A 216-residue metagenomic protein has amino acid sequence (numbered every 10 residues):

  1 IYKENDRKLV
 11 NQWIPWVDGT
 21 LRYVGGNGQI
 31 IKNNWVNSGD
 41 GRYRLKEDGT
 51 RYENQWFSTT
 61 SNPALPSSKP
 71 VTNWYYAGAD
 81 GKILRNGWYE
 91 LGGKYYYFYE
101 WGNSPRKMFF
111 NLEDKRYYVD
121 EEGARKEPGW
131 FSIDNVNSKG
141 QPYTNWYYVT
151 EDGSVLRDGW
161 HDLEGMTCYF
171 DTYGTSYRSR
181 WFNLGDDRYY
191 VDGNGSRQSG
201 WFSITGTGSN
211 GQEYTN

Functional and structural regions predicted by a protein language model:
I1-N216: Extracellular adhesion/carbohydrate-binding repeat motifs centered on closely spaced tryptophans
